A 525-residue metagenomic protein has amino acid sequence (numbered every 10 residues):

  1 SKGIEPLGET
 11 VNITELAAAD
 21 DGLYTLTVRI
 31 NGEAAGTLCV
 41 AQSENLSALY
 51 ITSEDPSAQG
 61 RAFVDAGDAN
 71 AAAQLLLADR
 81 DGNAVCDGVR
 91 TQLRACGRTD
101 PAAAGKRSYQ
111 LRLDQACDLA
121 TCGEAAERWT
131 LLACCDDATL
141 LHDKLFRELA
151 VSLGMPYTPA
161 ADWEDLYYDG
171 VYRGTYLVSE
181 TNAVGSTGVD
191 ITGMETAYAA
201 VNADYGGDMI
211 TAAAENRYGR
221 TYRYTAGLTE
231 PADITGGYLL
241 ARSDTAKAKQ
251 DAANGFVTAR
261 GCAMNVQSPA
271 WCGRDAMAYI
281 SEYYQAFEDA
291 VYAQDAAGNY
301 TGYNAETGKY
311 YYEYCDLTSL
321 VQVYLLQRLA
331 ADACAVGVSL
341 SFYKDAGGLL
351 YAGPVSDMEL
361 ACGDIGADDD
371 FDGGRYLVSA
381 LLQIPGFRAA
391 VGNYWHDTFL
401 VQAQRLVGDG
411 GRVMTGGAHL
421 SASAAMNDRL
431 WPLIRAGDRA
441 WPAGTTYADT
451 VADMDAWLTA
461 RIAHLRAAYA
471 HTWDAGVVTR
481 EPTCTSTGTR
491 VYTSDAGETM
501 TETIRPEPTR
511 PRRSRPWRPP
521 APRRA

Functional and structural regions predicted by a protein language model:
S1-E44, H471-R524: Beta-rich interaction/scaffold domains
G3-G8, N12, D20-G88, S421-T472: Regulatory N- and C-terminal appendages and interdomain linkers associated with kinase/kinase-like NTP transferase
G67, G105, D136-K144, A270-A278 (+5 more regions): Soluble non-cytosolic domains of exported or imported proteins
A73-A133, A276: Conserved oxyanion/phosphate-binding beta-strand-loop segments in alpha/beta enzyme cores
L111, Y312-I365, L458: Active-site acidic catalytic loop and adjacent metal/ATP-binding pocket of ATP-dependent phosphoryl transfer enzymes
A120-T175, A278, E282-C315, S319-L320: A conserved hydrophobic secondary-structure block that centers on an alpha-helix together with its immediately flanking
V184-L329: ATP-dependent phospho-/nucleotidyl transfer catalytic cores
Q267, K344-Y469: C-terminal catalytic region of ATP-dependent kinase domains
